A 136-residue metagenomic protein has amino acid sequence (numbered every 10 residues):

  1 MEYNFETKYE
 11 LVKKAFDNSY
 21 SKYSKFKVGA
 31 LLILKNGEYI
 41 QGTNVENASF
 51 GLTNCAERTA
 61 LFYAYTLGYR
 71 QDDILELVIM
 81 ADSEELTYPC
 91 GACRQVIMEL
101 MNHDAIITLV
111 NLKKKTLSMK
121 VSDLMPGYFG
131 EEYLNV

Functional and structural regions predicted by a protein language model:
E2-S21, Y39, D72-V136: C-terminal binding/interaction regions
K14, A56-A64: Short, well-ordered amphipathic alpha-helical segments that serve as non-catalytic structural scaffolds within diverse
Y23-K25: Short solvent-exposed loop/turn micro-motifs enriched in small/polar/acidic residues
K27-L34: Short beta-strand scaffold segments in enzyme catalytic cores
N36-Y39, N47: Short, charged/polar surface micro-motifs in flexible loops or helix N-caps
N44-T59: Compact, glycine-rich, soluble single-domain proteins
Y65-Q71: Phosphate/pyrophosphate-binding loops at sites that engage ATP/ADP/AMP, CoA/4′-phosphopantetheine, polyphosphate
